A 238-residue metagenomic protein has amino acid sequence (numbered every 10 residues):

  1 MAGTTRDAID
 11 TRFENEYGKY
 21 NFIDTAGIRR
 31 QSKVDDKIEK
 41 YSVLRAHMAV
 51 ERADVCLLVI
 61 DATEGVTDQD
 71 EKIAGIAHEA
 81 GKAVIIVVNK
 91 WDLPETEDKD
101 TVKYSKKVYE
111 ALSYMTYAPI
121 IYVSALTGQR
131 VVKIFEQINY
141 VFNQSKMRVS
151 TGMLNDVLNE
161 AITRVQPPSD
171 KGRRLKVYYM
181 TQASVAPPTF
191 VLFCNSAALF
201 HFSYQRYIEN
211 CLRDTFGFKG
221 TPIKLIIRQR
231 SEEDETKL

Functional and structural regions predicted by a protein language model:
M1-I23, Q31-L44, M48, R52-L58 (+1 more regions): C-terminal-of-GTPase-core extension/linker across diverse P-loop GTPases
